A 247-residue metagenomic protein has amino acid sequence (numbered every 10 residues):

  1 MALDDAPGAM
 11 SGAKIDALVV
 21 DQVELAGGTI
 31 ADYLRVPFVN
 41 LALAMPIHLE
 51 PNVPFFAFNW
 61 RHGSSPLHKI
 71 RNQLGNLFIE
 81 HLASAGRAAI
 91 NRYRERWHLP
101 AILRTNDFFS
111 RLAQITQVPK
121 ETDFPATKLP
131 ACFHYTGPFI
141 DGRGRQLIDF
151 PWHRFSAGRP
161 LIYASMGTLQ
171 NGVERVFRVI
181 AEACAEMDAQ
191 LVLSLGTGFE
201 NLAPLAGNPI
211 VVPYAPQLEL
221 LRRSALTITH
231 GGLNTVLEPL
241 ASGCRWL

Functional and structural regions predicted by a protein language model:
A2-K69, E121-D123: Conserved nucleotide-sugar donor-interacting segment of glycosyltransferase catalytic cores, predominantly GT-B
G12-K14, S110, G158, R222-R223: Alpha-helix C-terminal capping/helix-to-coil transition sites in glycosyltransferase folds
D16-A17, A113, L161, L226: Structural motif
L18, P213-L247: A donor-sugar binding/catalytic signature common to diverse glycosyltransferases and related nucleotide-sugar
P51-E95: Alpha-helical membrane-targeting segments
G86-P138, R143: Long, low-complexity segments enriched in small/aliphatic residues
V118-L226: Donor-nucleotide binding loops and adjacent catalytic segments primarily of GT-B fold Leloir glycosyltransferases
